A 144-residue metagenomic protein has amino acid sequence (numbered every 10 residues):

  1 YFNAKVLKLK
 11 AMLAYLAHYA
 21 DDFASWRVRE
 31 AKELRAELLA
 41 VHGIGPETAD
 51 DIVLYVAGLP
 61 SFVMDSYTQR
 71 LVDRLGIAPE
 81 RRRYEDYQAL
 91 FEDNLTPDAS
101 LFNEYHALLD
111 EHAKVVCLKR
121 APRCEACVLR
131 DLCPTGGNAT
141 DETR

Functional and structural regions predicted by a protein language model:
Y1-E142: Catalytic cores of DNA base-excision repair glycosylases
